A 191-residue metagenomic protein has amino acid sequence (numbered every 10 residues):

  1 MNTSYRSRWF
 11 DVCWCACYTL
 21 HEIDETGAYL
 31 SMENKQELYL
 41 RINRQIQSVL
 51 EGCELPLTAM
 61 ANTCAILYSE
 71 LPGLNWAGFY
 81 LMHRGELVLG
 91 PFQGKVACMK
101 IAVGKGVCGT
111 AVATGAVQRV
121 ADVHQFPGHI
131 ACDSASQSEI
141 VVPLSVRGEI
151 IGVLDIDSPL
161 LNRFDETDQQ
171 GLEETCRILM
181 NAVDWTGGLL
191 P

Functional and structural regions predicted by a protein language model:
N2-Y5, Y18, D24, Y29: Intrinsic-disorder-associated, low-complexity terminal segments enriched in Asp/Asn/His/Tyr and depleted of Lys/Arg
I23-P91, E174, I178-P191: Intrinsically disordered, low-complexity terminal regulatory regions
L71, C132-S136: Short loop/turn motifs at secondary-structure junctions and domain boundaries
W76, V141, V153: Short hydrophobic/aromatic beta-strand element in the GNAT-like acyltransferase core that lines or flanks the acyl-donor
M82, E86-C132: Regulatory sensory and allosteric helical modules in signal-transduction proteins and certain transcription factors
S138-S145: A short, aliphatic-rich beta-strand micro-motif
S145-S158: Sensory-domain boundary capping and coupling elements
